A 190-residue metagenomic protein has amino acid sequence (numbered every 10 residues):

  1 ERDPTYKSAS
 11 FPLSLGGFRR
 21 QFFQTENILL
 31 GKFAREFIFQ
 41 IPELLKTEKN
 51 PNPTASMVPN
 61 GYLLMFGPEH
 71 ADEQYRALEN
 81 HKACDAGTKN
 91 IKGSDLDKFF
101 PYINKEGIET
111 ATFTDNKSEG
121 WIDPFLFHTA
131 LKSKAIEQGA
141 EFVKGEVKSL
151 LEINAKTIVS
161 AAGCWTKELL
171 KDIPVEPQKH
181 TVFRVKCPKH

Functional and structural regions predicted by a protein language model:
E1-F11: Glycine-rich FAD pyrophosphate-binding loop
K7, A155-H190: Central helical "cap/lid" subdomain
A9-L15, Y102-E106: Short, flexible, mixed-charge acidic loops at enzyme active sites
F11, T54-V58, P174-E176: Short beta-strand
P12, A77-L78, L170-D172: Short amphipathic alpha-helical segments
L15-F99: Dinucleotide-binding Rossmann-like beta1-alpha1 core, especially the glycine-rich loop that anchors the ADP
N60-Y62, E109, Q178-V182: Short hydrophobic/aromatic beta-strand or adjacent loop that forms the aromatic wall/cage of a ligand/substrate-binding
F113-T157, A161-A162, K167: Helical element adjacent to the flavin cofactor pocket in flavoenzyme catalytic cores
